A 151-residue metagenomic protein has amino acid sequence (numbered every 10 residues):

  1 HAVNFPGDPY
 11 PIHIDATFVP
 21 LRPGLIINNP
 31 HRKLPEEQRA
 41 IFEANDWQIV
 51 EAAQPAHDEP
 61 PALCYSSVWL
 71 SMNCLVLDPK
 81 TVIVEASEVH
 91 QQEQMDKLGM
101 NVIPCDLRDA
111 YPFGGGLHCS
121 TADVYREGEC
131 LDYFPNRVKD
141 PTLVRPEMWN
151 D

Functional and structural regions predicted by a protein language model:
H1-D151: The feature marks the mature, well-folded catalytic cores of soluble enzymes
